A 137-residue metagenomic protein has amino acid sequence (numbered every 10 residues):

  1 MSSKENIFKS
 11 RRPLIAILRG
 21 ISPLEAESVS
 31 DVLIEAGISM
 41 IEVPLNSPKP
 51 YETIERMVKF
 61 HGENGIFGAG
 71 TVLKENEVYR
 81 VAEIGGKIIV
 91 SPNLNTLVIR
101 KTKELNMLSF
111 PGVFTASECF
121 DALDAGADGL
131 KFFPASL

Functional and structural regions predicted by a protein language model:
M1-K87, E104: Conserved N-terminal beta1-alpha1 strand-loop-helix module at the mouth
K49, N64, N76, A82-L137: Conserved anion-binding
